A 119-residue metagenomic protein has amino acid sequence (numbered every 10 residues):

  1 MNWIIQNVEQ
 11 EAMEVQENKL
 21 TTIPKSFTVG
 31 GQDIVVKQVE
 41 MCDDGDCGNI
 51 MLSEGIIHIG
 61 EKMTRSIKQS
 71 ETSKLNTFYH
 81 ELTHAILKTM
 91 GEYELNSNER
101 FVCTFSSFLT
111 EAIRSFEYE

Functional and structural regions predicted by a protein language model:
M1-V15: Short, basic/low-complexity N-terminal boundary segments at the transition from targeting/disordered tails
A12-K19, N96: A short, highly charged nucleic-acid-interacting micro-segment common to nuclease and nuclease-linked defense proteins
V15-Q16, R65, Q69, H84: Hydrophobic alpha-helical segments, principally membrane-spanning helices and signal/leader peptides
K19-G30, V35-H58, I67-K68: Catalytic zinc-binding patch centered on the HExxH motif and its immediate surroundings that defines zinc-dependent
Q38, E61, L87-T89: Residue-level recognition of conserved beta-strand positions in structured domain cores
G55-T77, E92: Short pre-active-site segment immediately N-terminal to the catalytic Zn-binding motif
N76-K88: Active-site recognition of the HExxH zinc-binding catalytic motif
E92-E119: Post-HExxH zinc-binding segment in Zn-dependent metallohydrolases
